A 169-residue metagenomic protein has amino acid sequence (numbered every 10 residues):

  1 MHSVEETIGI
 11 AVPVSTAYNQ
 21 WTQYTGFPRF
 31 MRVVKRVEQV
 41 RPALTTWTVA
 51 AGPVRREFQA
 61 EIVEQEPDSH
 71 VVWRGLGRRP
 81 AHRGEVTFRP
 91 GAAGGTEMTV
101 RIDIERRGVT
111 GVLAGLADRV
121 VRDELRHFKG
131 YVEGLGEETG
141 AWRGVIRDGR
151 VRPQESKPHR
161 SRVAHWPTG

Functional and structural regions predicted by a protein language model:
M1, P53-R55, R79-A81: Glycine-centered tight beta-turn/hairpin loop motif at sheet-sheet or coil-to-beta transitions
M1-L44, H127, E133-G136, R150-G169: Hydrophobic ligand-binding cavity/cleft-lining segments
S3-T7, L44, E57, H70 (+2 more regions): Intrinsic-disorder/low-complexity, polar/charged segments enriched in Ser/Thr/Lys/Arg/Asp/Glu/Gln
T7-A11, E38, T48, E61 (+2 more regions): Generic structural detector for well-ordered beta-strands
R41-A43, P67, A92: Residue-level recognition of beta-strand termini and adjacent short loop/turns
T45-A51, V71-G77: Short beta-strand segments that buttress and anchor functional surface loops
E61-E64, R74-G134, T139-R143, G149 (+1 more regions): Beta-strand/loop substructures that line and gate deep hydrophobic ligand-binding cavities in soluble
